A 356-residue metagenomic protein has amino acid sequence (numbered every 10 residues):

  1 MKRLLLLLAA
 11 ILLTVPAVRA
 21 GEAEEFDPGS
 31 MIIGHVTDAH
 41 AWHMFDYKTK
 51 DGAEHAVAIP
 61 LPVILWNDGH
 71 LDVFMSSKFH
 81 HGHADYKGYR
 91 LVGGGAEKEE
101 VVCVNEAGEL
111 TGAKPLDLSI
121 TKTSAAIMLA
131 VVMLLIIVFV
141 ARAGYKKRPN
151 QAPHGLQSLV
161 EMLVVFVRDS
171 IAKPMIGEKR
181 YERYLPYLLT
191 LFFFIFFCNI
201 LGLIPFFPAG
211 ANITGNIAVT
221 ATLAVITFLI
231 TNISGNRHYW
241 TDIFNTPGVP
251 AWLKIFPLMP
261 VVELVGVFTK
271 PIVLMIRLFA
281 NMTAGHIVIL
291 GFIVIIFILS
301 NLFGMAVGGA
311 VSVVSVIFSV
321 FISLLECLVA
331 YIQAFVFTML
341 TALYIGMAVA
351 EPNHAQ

Functional and structural regions predicted by a protein language model:
K2-L5, V18-P153: Perimembrane topogenic segments of multi-pass inner/organellar membrane proteins
L4-L13: Sec-dependent N-terminal signal peptides
G112-K114, V167-Y181: Cytosolic juxtamembrane amphipathic/interface segments immediately preceding and feeding into a transmembrane helix
I120, G144, M175-L185, A280: Membrane-interface helix starts
A125-V132, N212-A224: Selective recognition of hydrophobic, aromatic-rich stretches within alpha-helical transmembrane segments of polytopic
I136-A172, G235-D242, N353: Juxtamembrane interface elements at the cytosolic ends of transmembrane helices in multi-pass membrane proteins
L185, L189-F193, F197-I204, A218-T222 (+2 more regions): Hydrophobic alpha-helical transmembrane segments and adjacent short intramembrane/lumenal linkers of inner/organellar
F206-G210: Membrane-interface helix termini and inter-helical loops of multi-pass transporters
